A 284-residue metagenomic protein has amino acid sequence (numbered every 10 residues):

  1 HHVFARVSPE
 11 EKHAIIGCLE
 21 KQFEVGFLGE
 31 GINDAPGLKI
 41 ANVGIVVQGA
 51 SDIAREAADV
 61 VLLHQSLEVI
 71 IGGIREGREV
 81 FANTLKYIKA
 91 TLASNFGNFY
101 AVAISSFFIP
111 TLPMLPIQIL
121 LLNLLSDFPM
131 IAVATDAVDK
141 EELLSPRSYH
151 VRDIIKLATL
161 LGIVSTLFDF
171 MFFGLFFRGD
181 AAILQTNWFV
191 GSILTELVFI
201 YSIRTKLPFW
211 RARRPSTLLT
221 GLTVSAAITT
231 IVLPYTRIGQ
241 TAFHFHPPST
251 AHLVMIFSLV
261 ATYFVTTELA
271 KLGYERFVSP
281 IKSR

Functional and structural regions predicted by a protein language model:
H1-G26, G31, A41, V46-L207 (+1 more regions): Membrane-embedded transport module
L38: Cytosolic ligand/metal-binding cores
M130-D139, F172, I203, T262-K282: Membrane-helix cytosolic exit motif
T159, L219-I228: Small-residue-rich segments of transmembrane alpha-helices in multi-pass membrane proteins, especially helix faces
F168-F172, A226-T241: Hydrophobic alpha-helical transmembrane segments in multi-pass integral membrane proteins
F177-G179, I238-P247: Membrane-interface helix termini and inter-helical loops of multi-pass transporters
A212-T220: Cytoplasmic-side transmembrane-helix entry/capping segments in multi-pass membrane proteins
P247-V260: Membrane-interface transmembrane-helix boundary segments in multi-pass integral membrane proteins
